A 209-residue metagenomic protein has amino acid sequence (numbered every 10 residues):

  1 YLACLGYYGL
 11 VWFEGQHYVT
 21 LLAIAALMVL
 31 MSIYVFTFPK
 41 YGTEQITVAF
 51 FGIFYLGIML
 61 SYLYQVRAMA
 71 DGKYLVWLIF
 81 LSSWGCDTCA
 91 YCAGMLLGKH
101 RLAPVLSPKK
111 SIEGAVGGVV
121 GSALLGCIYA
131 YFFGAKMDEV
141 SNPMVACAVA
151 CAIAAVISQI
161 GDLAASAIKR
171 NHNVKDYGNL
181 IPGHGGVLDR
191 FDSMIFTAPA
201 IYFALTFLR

Functional and structural regions predicted by a protein language model:
Y1-A152: Membrane-embedded alpha-helical bundles of polytopic integral membrane proteins
S83-K99, A103, I112-E113, V156-A198: Acidic (Asp/Glu-rich) catalytic motifs at the cytosolic membrane interface
S122-A123, R190, T197, T206: Hydrophobic transmembrane alpha-helices of multi-pass small-molecule transporters
Y202-R209: Juxtamembrane boundary at the C-terminal end of a transmembrane helix
